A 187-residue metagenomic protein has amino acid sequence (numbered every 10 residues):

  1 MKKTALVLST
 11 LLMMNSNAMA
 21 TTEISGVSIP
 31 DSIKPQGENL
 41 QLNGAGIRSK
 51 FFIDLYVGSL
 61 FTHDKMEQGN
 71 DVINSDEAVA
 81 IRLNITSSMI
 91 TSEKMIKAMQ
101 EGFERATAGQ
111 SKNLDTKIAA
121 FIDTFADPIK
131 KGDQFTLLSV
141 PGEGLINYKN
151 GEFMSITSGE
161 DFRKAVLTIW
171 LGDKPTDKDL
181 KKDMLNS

Functional and structural regions predicted by a protein language model:
M1-T4: Positively charged n-region of N-terminal signal peptides that target proteins for export
V7-L8, A18: Cleavable N-terminal signal peptides
L8-S9, S187: A periodicity- and composition-biased signal for non-globular, repetitive helical segments
M13-N17: N-terminal signal peptide c-region/cleavage motif recognized by signal peptidases
M19-S187: Terminal leader/tail segments of proteins
